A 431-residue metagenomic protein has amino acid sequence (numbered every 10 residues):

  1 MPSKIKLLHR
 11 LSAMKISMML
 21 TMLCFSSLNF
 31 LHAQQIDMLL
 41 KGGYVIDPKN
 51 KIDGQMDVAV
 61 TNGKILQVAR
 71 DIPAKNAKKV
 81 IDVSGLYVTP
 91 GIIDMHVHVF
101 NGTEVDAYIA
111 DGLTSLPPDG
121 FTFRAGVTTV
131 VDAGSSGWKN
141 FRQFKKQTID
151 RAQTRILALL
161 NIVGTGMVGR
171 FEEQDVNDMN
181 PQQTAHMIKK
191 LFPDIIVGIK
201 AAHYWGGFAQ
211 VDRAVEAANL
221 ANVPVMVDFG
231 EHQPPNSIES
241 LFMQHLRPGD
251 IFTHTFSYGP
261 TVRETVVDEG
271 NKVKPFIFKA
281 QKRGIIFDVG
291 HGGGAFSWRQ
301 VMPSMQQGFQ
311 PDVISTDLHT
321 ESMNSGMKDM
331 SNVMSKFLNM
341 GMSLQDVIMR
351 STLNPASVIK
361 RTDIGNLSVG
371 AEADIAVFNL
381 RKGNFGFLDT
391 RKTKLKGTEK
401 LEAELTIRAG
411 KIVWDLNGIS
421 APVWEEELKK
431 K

Functional and structural regions predicted by a protein language model:
M1-M14: N-terminal secretory signal peptides that target proteins for export/translocation
K15-N29: Bacterial N-terminal signal peptides
Q35-M38, V45-G91: Histidine-rich, glycine-flanked metal-binding segment
G43, E372-E426: C-terminal cap of metal-dependent C-N hydrolases
D82-D150: Metal-associated gating/positioning segment near the N- to mid-region
P117-K145, A152-R170, F192-G206, N222-M226 (+2 more regions): Divalent metal-dependent hydrolysis catalytic cores, especially in the metallo-beta-lactamase
D178-F287, A295-D312: Histidine/acidic residue-rich metal-binding segments in metalloenzymes
R299-N384: His/Asp/Glu-enriched, well-ordered alpha-helical/loop segment that forms or immediately abuts the divalent-metal
